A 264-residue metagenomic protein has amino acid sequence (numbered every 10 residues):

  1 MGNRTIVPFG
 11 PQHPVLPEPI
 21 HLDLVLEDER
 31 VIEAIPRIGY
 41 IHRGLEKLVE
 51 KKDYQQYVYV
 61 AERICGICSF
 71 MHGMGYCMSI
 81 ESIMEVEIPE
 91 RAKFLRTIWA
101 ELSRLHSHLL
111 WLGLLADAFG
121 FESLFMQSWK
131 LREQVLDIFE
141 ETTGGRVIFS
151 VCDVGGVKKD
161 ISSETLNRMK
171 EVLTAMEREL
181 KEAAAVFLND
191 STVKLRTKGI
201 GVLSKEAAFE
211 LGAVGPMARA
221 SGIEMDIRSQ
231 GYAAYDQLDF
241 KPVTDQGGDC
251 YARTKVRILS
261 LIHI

Functional and structural regions predicted by a protein language model:
M1-I262: Active-site bordering "gate/hinge" segments that shape substrate access to catalytic or cofactor-binding pockets
